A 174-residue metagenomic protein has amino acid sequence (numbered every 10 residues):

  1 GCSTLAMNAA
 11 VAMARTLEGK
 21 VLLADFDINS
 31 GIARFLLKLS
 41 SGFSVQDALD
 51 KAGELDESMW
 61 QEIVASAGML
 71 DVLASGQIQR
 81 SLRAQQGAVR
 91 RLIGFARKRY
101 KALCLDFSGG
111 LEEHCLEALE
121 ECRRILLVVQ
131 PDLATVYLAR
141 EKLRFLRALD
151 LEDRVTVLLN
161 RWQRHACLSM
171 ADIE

Functional and structural regions predicted by a protein language model:
G1-A9, R15: Glycine-rich phosphate-binding P-loop
A9-A10, L92: Short, hydrophobic/aromatic alpha-helical segments in well-folded domains
A12-L17, E120-E121: Alpha-helix C-terminal capping segments
T16-V72: Phosphate-binding loop that captures ATP/GTP phosphates
I28-S30, E54-L55, I78-R80, D132-L133 (+1 more regions): Conserved nucleotide-binding/hydrolysis micro-motifs of P-loop NTPases
A52-F107: Cytosolic-facing regulatory segments adjacent to core modules
G87-E174: Conserved catalytic-core segment of NTP-binding enzymes
